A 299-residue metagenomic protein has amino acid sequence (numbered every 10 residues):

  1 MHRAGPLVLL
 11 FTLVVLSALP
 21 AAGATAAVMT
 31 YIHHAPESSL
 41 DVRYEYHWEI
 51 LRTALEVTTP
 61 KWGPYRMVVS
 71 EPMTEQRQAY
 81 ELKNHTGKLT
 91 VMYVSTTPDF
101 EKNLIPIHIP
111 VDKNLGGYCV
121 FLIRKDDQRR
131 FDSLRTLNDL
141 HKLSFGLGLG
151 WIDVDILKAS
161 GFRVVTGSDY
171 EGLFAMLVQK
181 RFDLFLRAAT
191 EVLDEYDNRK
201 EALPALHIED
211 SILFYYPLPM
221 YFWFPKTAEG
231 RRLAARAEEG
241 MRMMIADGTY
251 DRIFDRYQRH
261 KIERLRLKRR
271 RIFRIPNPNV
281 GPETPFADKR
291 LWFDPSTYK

Functional and structural regions predicted by a protein language model:
V8-A18: Bacterial N-terminal signal peptides
A26-K102: Extracytoplasmic small-molecule ligand-binding "clamshell" domains of the periplasmic binding protein/Venus flytrap
L40-L55, F121-G161, L173, T190: Bilobed "Venus flytrap"/periplasmic-binding protein-like clamshell domains and structurally analogous long
V68-T90, A159-S160, E171-T190: Short helices/loops that flank or line small-molecule/ion binding pockets
S70-L140: Acidic, polar ligand-binding/catalytic clefts
I105-L115, E201-Y216, R264-R271: Short beta-strand->loop
C119-R135, P217-A235: A bilobed periplasmic-binding-protein/Venus flytrap-type ligand-binding module shared by bacterial periplasmic
G240-K299: An extracytoplasmic/periplasmic, membrane-proximal ligand-sensing/linker region
